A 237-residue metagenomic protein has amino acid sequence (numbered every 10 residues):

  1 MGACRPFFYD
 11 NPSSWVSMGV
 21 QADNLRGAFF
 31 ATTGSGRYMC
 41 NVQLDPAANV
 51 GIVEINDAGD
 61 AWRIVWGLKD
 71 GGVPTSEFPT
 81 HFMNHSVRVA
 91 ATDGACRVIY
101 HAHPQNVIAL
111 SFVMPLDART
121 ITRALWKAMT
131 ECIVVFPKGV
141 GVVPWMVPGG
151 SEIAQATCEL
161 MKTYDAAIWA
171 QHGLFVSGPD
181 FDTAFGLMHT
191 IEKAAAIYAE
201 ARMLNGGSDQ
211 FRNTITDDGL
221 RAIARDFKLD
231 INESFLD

Functional and structural regions predicted by a protein language model:
M1-D237: Glycine-rich flexible loops
